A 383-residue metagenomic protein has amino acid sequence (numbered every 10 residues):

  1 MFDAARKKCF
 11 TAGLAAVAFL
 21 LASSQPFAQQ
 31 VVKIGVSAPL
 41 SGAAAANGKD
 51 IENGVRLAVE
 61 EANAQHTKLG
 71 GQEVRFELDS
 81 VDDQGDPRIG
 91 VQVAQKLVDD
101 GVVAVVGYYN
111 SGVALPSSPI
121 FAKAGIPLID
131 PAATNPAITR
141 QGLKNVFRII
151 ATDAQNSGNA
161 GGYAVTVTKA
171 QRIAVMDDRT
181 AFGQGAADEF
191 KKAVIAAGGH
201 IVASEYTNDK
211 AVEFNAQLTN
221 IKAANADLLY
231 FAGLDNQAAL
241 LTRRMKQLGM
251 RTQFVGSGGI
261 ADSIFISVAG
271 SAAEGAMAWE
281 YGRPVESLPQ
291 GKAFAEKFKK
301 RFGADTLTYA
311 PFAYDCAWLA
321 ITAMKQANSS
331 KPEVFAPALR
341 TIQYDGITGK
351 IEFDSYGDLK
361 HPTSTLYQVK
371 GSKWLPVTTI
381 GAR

Functional and structural regions predicted by a protein language model:
F2-L20, F27-R383: Extracytosolic ligand-binding ectodomains
